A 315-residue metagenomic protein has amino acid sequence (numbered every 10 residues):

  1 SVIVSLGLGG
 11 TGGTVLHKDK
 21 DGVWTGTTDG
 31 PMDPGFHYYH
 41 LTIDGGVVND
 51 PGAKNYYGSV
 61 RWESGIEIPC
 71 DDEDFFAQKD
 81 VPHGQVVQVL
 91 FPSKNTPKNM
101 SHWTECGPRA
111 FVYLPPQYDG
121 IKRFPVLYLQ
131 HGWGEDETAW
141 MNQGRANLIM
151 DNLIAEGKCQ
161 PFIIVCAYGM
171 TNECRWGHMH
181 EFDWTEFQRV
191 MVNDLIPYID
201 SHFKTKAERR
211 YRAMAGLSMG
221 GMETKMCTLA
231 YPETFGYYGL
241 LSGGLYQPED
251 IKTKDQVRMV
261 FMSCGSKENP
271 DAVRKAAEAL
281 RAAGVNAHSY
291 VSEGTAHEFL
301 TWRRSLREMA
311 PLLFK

Functional and structural regions predicted by a protein language model:
S1-G13, K18-K315: Non-catalytic cap/lid and distal C-terminal segments of serine-dependent acyl enzymes
